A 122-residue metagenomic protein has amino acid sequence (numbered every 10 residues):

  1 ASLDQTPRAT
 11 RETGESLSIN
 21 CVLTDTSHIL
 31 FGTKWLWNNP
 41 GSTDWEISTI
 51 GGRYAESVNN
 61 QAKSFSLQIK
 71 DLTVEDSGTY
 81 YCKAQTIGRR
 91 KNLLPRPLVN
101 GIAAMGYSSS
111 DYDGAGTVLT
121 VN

Functional and structural regions predicted by a protein language model:
A1-N20: N-terminal edge beta-strand
P7-A9, G52-S77, M105: Extracellular beta-strand/loop-rich beta-sandwich domains predominantly from IgSF
E15-L17, I50, K63, D113: Exposed loop/turn and edge beta-strand positions of beta-sandwich/beta-sheet ligand-binding modules
S16-D25, G32-P40, Q68-D71, D76-I87 (+2 more regions): Structural signature of extracellular immunoglobulin-like
T33, G52, A115-T117: Extracytoplasmic/periplasmic beta-strand context in beta-sandwich domains, especially the cupredoxin/COX2 CuA-binding
G41-E56: Surface-exposed, flexible coil segments in extracellular/virion-facing regions
Y81-N122: Extracellular/luminal immunoglobulin-like beta-sandwich modules
